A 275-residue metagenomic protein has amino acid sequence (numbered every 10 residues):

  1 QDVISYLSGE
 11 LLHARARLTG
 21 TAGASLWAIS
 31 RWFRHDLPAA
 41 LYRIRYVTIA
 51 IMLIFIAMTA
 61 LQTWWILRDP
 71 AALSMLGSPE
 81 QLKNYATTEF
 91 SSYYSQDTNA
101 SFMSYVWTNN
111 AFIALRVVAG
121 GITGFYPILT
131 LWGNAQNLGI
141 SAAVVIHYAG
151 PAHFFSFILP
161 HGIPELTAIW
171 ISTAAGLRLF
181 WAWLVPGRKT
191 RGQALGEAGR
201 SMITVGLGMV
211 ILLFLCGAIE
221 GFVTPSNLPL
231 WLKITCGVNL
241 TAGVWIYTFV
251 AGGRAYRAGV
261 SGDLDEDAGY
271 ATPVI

Functional and structural regions predicted by a protein language model:
Q1-S30: Soluble N-terminal domains of membrane-associated systems
G23, A28-R45, Y93, D97 (+2 more regions): Cytosolic juxtamembrane amphipathic/interface segments immediately preceding and feeding into a transmembrane helix
A39-A57: Alpha-helical transmembrane segments and their helix-start/interface "positive-inside/aromatic belt" motifs in integral
T63-T88, G133: Interfacial/capping segments of alpha-helical transmembrane domains
T98-Y126: Individual transmembrane alpha-helix segments
G124-G133, G221-Y247: Hydrophobic alpha-helical transmembrane segments and immediately flanking/interface helices in integral membrane
A142-L230, N239: Hydrophobic alpha-helical transmembrane segments and adjacent short intramembrane/lumenal linkers of inner/organellar
R257-I275: Short, highly charged, low-complexity non-transmembrane loops/tails of multi-pass membrane proteins
